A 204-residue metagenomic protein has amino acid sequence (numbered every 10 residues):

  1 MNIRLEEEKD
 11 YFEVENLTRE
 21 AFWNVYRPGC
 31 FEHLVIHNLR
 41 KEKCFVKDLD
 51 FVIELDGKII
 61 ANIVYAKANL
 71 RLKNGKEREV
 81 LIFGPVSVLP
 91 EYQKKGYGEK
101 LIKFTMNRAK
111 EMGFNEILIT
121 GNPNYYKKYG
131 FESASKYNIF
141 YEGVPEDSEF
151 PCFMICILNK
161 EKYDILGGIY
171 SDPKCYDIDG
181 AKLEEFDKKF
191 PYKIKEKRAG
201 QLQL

Functional and structural regions predicted by a protein language model:
N2-V14: A short beta-loop-alpha structural element at the N-terminal edge of CoA-dependent acyl/N-acetyltransferase catalytic
E15, F22-L70: Active-site rim helix/loop that mediates acceptor-substrate recognition in acyltransferases
D48, E149-M154: Short hydrophobic/aromatic beta-strand or adjacent loop that forms the aromatic wall/cage of a ligand/substrate-binding
L49, I53, G84-S87, F114 (+1 more regions): Internal, conserved structured core segments that host functional sites
G75-P90: Conserved acetyl-CoA binding element of GNAT-fold acetyltransferases
F83, Y92, G96-F104, F114: Conserved acetyl-CoA pyrophosphate-binding loop and the N-cap/start of the following alpha-helix in GNAT-like
E111-F114, G121-S148: Conserved active-site alpha-helix within GNAT-family acetyltransferase domains
K160-L204: Acidic/histidine-enriched, glycine/proline-rich intrinsically disordered or flexible terminal extensions
